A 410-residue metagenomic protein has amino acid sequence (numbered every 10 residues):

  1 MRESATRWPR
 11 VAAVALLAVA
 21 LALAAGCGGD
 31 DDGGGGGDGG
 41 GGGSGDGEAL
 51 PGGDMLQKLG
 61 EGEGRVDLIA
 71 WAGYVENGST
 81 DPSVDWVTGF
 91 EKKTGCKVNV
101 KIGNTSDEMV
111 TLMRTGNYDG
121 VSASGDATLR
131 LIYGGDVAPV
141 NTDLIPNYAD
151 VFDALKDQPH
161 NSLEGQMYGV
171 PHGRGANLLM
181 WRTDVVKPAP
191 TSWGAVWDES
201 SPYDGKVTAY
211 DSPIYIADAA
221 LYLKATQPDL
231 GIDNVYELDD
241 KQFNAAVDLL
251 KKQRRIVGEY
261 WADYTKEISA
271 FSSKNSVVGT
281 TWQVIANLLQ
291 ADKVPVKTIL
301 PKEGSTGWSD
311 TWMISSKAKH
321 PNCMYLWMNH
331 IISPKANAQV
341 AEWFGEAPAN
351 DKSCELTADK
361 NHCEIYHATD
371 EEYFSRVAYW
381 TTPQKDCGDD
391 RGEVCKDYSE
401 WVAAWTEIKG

Functional and structural regions predicted by a protein language model:
A22-G26: C-terminal motif of bacterial Sec signal peptides marking the signal peptidase cleavage site
C27-S44: Bacterial lipoprotein signal-peptidase II cleavage site
G47-L131: Early extracytoplasmic/lumenal segment of secretory-pathway proteins
D67-D81, N117, S122-A270: Extracytoplasmic ligand-binding site segments that recognize negatively charged/polar headgroups
A127-I132, T280-P295: A ligand-binding cleft/hinge motif common to bilobed small-molecule-binding domains
N147-V151, V247-Q253, D292-S316, I365: Periplasmic-binding protein-like
T306, S315-T382: Mature extracytoplasmic/periplasmic domains
R376-G410: Conserved C-terminal helix/tail region of periplasmic/extracytoplasmic solute-binding proteins
